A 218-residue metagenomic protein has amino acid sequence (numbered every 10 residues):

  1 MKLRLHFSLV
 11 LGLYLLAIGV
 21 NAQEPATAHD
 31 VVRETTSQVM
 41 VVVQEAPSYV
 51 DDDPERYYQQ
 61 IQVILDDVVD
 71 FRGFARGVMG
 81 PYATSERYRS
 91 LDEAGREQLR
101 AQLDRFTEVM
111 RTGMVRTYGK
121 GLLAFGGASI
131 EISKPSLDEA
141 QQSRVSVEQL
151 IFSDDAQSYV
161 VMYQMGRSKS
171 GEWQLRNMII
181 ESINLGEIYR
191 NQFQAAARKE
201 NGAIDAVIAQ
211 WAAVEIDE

Functional and structural regions predicted by a protein language model:
M1-L9: Bacterial N-terminal signal peptides that target proteins for export
S8-A17: Bacterial N-terminal signal peptides
I18-Q23: Sec/Tat signal peptide C-region and signal peptidase I cleavage site
P25-Y118: Early exported N-terminus immediately downstream of N-terminal targeting peptides
V41, E45-D52, R56, A124-G127 (+5 more regions): Surface-exposed, polar/charged faces of alpha-helical domains in mature secreted/periplasmic/lumenal proteins
E97-Y159, W211-E218: Surface-exposed, charged secondary-structure patches
S153-D155, K169, N177-E218: Low-complexity, intrinsically disordered terminal/linker segments enriched in charged and Gly/Pro repeats
